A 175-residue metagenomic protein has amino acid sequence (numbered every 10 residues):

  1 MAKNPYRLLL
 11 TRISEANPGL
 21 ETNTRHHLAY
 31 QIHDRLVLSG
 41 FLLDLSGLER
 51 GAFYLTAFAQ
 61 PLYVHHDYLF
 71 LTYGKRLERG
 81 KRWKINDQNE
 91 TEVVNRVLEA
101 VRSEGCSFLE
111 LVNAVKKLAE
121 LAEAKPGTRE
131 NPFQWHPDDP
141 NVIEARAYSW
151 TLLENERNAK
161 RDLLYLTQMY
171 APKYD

Functional and structural regions predicted by a protein language model:
M1-A2, Q31-D175: Intrinsically disordered, low-complexity regulatory regions enriched in serine/threonine/proline and acidic residues
A2-N23: Amphipathic alpha-helical segments
S14, E21-Y30, L36-L38: A structural signal for the main folded, soluble domain(s) of proteins
